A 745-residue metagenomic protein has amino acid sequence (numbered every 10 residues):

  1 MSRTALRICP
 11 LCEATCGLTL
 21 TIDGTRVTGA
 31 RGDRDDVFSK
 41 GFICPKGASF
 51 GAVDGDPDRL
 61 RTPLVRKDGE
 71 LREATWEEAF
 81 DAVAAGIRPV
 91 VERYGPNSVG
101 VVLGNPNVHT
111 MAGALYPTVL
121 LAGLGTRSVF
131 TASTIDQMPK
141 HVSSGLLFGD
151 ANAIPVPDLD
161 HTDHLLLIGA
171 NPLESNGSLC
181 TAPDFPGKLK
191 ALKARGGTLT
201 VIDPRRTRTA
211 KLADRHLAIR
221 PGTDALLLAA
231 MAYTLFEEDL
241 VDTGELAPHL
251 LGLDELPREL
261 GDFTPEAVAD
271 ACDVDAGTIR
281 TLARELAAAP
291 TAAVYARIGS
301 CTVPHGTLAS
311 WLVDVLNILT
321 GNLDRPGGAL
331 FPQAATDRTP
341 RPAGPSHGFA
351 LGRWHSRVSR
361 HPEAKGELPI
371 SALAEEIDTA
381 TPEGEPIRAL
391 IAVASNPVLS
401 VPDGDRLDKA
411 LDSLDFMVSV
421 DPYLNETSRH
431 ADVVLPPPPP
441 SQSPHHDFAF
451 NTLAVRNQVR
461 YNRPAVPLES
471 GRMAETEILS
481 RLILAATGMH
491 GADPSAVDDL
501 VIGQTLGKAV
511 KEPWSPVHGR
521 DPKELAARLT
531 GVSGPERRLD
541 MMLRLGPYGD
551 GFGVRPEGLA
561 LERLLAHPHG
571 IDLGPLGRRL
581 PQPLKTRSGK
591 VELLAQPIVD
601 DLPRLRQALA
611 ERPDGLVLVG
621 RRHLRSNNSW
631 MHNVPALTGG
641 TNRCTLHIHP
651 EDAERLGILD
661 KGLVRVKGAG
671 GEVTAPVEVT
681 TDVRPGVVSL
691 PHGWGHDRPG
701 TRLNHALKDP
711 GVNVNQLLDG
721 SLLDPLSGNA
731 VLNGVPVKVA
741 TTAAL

Functional and structural regions predicted by a protein language model:
M1-E238, A267, D275, V393 (+3 more regions): N-terminal export/assembly segments and adjacent metallocofactor-ligating motifs of anaerobic energy-metabolism
R26-V27, D33-D36, S49, P106-V108 (+22 more regions): Short, glycine-/Ser/Thr-/acidic-enriched flexible segments
T28, V129, D242-T243, I279 (+10 more regions): Acidic/polar loop patches that form or flank catalytic/metal-binding clefts of enzymes that bind anionic ligands
A114-K190, G197-I202, L226-A229, V315-R429 (+3 more regions): Extended redox/cofactor-interaction regions of prokaryotic respiratory oxidoreductases
K211-I219, S441-F448, N457-L468: Short beta-alpha connecting loops at secondary-structure transitions that line or flank enzyme active sites
M231, H249-L373: Active-site phosphate/pyrophosphate-binding segments
D432: Catalytic, metal-anchored helix/loop core of enzyme active sites in primary metabolism
R463-L545, G551, S629-H647, E651-L745: Long, contiguous, secondary-structure-rich segments that constitute the structural scaffold of globular domains
